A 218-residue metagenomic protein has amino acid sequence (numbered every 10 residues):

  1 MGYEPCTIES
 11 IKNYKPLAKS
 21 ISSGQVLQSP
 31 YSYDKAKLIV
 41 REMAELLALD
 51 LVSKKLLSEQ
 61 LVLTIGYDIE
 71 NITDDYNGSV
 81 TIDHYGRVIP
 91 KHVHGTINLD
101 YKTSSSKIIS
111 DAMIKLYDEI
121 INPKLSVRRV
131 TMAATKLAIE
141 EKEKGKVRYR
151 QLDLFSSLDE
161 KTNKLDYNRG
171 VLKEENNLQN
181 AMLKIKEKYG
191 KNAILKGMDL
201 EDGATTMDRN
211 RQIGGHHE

Functional and structural regions predicted by a protein language model:
M1-E218: Basic, low-complexity intrinsically disordered segments
